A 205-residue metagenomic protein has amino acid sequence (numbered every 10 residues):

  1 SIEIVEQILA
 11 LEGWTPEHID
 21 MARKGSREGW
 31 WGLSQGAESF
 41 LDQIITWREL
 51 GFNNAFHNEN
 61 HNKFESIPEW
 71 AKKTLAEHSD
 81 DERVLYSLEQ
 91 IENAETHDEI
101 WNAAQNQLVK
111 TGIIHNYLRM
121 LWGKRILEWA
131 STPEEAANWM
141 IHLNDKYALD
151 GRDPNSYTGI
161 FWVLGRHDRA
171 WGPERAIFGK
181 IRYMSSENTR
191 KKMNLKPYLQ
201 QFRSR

Functional and structural regions predicted by a protein language model:
S1-H115, G179-S186: Gly/Thr-rich phosphate-binding loop signature of adenosyl cofactor/nucleotide-binding cores
S1-I2, P16, H61-N62, R125-W129 (+2 more regions): Flexible loop/turn segments at secondary-structure boundaries
L9, A104-Q105, M120-R125, S131 (+2 more regions): Active-site proximal loops enriched in glycine and acidic residues that flank catalytic Cys/His/Asp and coordinate
Q35-F52, V109-I160: Structured ligand/cofactor/substrate-binding pocket environments in proteins
F64-I91, A136-S204: C-terminal, helix-dominated tail/subdomain
